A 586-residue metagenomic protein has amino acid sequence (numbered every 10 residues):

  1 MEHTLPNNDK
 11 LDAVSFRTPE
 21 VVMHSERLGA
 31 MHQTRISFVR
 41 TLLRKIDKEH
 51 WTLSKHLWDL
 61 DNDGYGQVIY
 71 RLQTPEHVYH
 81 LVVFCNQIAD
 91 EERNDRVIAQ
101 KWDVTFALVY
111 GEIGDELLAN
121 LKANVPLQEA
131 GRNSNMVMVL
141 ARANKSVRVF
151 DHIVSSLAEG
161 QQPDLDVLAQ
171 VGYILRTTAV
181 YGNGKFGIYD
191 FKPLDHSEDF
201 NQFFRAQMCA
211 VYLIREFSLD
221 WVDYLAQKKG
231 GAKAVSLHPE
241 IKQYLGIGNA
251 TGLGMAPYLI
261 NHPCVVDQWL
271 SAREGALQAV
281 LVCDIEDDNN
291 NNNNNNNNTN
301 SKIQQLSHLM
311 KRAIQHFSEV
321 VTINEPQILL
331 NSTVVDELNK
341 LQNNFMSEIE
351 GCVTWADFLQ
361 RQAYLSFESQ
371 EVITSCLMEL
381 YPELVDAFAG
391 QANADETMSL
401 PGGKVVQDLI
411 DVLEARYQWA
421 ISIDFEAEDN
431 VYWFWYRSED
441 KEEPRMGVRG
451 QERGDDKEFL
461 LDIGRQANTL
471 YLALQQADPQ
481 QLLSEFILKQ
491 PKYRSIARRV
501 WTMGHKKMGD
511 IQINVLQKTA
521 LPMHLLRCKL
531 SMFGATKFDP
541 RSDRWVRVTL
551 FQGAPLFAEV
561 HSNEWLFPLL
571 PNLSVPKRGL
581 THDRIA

Functional and structural regions predicted by a protein language model:
E2-Q67, R71: Charged, amphipathic alpha-helical stretches
H3-N7, N290, I496-A586: Terminal low-complexity interaction tails
M31-L43, K101-T178, P263, G553 (+1 more regions): Ampiphathic alpha-helical segments that act as solvent-exposed interaction surfaces
L43, D47, D151-V154, A158 (+22 more regions): Residue-level detector of alpha-helical secondary structure
R44-V104, N296-N297, G403-M446, R498 (+3 more regions): Amphipathic, interaction-prone secondary-structure segments
P75-V139, V211-Q227, G231-N261, Q268-W269 (+6 more regions): Intrinsically disordered, low-complexity regulatory segments enriched in Ser/Thr/Pro and charged residues
W102-D115, Q162, A169-A250, M255-Y258 (+9 more regions): Intrinsically disordered, low-complexity segments enriched in glycine and mixed charged residues
N289-N298: Long, low-complexity Q/N-rich tracts
